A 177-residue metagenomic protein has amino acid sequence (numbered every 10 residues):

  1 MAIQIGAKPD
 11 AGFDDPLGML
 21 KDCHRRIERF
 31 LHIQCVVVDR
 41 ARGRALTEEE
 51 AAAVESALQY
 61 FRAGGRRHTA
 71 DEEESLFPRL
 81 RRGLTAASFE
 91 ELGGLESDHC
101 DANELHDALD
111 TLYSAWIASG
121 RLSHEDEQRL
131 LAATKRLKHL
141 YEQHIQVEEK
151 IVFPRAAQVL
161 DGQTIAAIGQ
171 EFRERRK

Functional and structural regions predicted by a protein language model:
M1-K177: Small-residue-biased structural context
